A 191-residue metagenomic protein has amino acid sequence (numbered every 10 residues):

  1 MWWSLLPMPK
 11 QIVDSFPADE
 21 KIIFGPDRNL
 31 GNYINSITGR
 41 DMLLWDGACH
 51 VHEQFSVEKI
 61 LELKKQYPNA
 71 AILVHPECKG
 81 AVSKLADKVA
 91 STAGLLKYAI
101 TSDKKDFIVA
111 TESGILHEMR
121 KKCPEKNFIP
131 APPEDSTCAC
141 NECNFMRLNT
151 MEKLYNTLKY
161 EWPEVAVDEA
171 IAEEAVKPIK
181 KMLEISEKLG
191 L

Functional and structural regions predicted by a protein language model:
M1-L191: The feature marks the mature, well-folded catalytic cores of soluble enzymes
